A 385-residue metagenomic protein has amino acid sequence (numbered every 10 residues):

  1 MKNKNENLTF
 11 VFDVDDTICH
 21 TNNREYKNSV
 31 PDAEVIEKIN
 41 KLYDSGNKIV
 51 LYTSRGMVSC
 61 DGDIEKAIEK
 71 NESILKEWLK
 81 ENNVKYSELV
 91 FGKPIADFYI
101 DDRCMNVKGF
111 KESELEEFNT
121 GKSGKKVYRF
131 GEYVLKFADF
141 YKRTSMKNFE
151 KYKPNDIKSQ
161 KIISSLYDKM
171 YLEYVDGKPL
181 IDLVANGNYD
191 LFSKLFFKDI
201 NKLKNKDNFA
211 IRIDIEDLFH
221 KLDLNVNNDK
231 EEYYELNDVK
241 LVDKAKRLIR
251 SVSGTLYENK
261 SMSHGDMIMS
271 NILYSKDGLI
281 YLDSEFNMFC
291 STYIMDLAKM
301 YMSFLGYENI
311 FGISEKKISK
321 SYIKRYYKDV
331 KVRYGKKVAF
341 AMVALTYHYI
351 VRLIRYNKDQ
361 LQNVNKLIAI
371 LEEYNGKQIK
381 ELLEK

Functional and structural regions predicted by a protein language model:
M1-Y128: HAD-like aspartate-dependent phosphatase fold
S123-N148, I181-L183: ATP-binding glycine-rich loop module of kinase domains
V127, R250-Y293: Active-site acidic catalytic loop and adjacent metal/ATP-binding pocket of ATP-dependent phosphoryl transfer enzymes
F140, D168-Y189, L224-Y233, N287 (+1 more regions): A glycine-centered beta->alpha junction motif in the catalytic cores of kinase/phosphotransferase enzymes
Y152-D156, K178-D229, Y234-L256, K260: Conserved kinase catalytic-core helix
K153-Y167: Conserved HxN/HPN-centered segment at the entrance to the catalytic loop of eukaryotic protein kinase-like domains
I294-R333, Y347-N363: Active-site activation/catalytic loop segments of kinase-like enzymes and analogous catalytic loops in related
